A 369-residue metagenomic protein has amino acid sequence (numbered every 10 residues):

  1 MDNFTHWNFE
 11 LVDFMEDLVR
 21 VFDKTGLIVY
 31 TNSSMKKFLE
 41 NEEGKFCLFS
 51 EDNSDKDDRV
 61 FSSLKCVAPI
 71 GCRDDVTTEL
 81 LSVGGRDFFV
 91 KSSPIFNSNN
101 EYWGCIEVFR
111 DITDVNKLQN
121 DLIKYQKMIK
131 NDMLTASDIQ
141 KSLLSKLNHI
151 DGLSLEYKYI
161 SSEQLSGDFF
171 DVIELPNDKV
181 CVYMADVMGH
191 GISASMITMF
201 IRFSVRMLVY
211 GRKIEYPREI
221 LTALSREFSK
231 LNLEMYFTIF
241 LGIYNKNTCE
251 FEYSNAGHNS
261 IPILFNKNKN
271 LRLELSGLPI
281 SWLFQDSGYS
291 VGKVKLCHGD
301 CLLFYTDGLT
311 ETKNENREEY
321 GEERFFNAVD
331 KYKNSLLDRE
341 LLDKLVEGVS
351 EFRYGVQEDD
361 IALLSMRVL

Functional and structural regions predicted by a protein language model:
D2, F96-K127, T310: Sensory coupling linkers of modular signal transduction proteins
D2-M35: Sensory modules in modular signal-transduction proteins
D23, T31-L39, E43, G257 (+1 more regions): N-terminal capping loop/helix in small sensory signaling domains highlighted by a polar->aromatic N-x2-3-F motif
V29, K36-F61, T198-M199, L271 (+1 more regions): PAS and related sensory helical modules
K36-K37, S50, M188-G189, R206 (+1 more regions): Sensory helix hotspots in PAS and closely related PAS-like folds
K45-G84, V346-V349: Terminal output helix/cap of sensory domains in signal transduction proteins
E79, R86-K91, F237: PAS and PAS-like sensory/regulatory domains
V83-G84, L118-L303, K344, E351-L369: … and, occasionally, acidic/histidine-rich disordered N-termini of signaling adaptors
